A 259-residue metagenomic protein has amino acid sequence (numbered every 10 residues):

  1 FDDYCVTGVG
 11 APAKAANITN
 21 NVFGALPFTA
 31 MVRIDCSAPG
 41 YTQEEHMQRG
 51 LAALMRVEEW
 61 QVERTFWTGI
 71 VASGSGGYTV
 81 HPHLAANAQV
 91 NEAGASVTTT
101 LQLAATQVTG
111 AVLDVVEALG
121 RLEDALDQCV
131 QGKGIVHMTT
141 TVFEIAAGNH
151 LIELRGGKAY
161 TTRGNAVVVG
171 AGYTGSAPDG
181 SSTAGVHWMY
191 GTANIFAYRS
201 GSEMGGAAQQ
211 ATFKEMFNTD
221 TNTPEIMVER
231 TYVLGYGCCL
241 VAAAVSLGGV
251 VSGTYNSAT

Functional and structural regions predicted by a protein language model:
F1-T29: Assembly/oligomerization interface modules of large self-assembling protein complexes
D2, R33, L126, G235-Y236: Mature extracytoplasmic/luminal segments of secretory-pathway proteins
A15-N20, T162-R163, A244-G253: Compact beta-rich and alpha/beta scaffold cores in large eukaryotic transport/transcription complexes and associated
P27-G40: Acidic/histidine-rich, surface-exposed loop or edge segments in extracytoplasmic proteins
S37-Q128: Alpha-helical scaffold segments that mediate packing/assembly in large oligomeric complexes
D124-T221: Extended oligomerization regions of viral-like shell subunits
T221-T259: Protruding loop/beta-arch "assembly-hinge" segments enriched in small, turn-prone residues
